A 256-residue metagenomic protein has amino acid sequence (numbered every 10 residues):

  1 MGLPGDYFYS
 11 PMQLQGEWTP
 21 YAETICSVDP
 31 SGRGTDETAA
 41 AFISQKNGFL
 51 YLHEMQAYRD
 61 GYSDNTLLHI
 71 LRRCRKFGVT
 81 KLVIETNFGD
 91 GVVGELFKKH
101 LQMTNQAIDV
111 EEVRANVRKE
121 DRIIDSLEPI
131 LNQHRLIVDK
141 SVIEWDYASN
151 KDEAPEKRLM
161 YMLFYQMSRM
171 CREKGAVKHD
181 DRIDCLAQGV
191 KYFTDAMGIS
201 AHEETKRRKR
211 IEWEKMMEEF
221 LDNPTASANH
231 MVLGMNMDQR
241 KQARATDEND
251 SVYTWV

Functional and structural regions predicted by a protein language model:
M1-V28: ATPase catalytic-site recognition across NTP-hydrolyzing enzymes
W18-Q45, C185: Gly/Thr-rich phosphate-binding beta-strand-loop-beta motif of the actin/hexokinase/Hsp70
C26-S27, R135-D139, E203: Short hydrophobic beta-strand segments
R33-D36, F77, A196: A cross-taxa feature marking solvent-exposed loop/turn segments within ectodomains of secreted and single-pass membrane
A41-M170, S227-V256: Mg2+-dependent endonuclease catalytic cores in nucleic-acid-processing enzymes, primarily RNase H-like
Y161, Y165-L233: Charge-patterned, long linear interaction tracts outside catalytic cores
